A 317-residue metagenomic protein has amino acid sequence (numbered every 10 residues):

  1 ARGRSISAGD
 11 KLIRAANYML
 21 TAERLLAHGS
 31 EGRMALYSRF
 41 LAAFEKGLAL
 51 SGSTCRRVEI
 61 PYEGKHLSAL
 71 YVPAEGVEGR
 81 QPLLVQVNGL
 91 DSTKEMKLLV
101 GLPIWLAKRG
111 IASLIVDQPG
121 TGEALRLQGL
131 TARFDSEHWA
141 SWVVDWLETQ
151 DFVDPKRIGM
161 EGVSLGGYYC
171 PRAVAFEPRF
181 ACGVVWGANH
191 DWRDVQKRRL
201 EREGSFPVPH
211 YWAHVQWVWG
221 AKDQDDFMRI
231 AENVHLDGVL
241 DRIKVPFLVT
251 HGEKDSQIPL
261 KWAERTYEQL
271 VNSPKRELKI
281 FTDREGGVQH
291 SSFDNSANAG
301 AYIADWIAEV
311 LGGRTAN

Functional and structural regions predicted by a protein language model:
M34-E78: N-terminal cap/lid segment of alpha/beta-hydrolase-fold proteins
R80-G89: Short beta-strand element of the alpha/beta-hydrolase
L130-V153, R172: Alpha/beta-hydrolase active-site loop
A173-F227, V245: Hydrolase active-site cap/lid region
I243-K244, V249-H251, D255: Short beta-strand/loop motif that positions the catalytic acidic residue of the alpha/beta-hydrolase fold
V245, P259-Q269: Short alpha-helix in the alpha/beta-hydrolase fold that links the catalytic acid
Y267-V288: Catalytic histidine neighborhood in serine/cysteine hydrolases with alpha/beta-hydrolase-type architecture
S292-N317: Catalytic active-site module of serine/aspartate enzymes centered on a nucleophile-bearing elbow/loop
